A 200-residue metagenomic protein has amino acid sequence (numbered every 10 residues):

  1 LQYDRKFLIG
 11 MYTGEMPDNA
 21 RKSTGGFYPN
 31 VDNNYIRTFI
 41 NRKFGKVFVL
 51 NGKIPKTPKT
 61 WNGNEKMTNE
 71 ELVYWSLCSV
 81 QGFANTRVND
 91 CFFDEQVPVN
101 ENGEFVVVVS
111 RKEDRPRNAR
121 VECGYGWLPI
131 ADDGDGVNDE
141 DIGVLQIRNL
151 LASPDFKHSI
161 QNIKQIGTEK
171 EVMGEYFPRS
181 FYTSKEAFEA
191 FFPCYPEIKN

Functional and structural regions predicted by a protein language model:
L1-N200: A compositional/structural signature for long, glycine/proline-rich flexible linkers and loops on extracytoplasmic
